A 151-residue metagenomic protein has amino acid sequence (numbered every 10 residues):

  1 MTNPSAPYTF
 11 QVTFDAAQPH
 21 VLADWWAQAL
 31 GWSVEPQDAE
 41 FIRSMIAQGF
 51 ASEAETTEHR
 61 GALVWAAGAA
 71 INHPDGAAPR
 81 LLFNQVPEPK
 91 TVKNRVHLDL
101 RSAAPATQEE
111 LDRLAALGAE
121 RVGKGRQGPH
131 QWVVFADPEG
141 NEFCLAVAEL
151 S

Functional and structural regions predicted by a protein language model:
M1-G123, A136-S151: Glyoxalase I/VOC metalloenzyme domain signal
V92, Q127-Q131: Short acidic/glycine-enriched loop/turn segments that link adjacent beta-strands
